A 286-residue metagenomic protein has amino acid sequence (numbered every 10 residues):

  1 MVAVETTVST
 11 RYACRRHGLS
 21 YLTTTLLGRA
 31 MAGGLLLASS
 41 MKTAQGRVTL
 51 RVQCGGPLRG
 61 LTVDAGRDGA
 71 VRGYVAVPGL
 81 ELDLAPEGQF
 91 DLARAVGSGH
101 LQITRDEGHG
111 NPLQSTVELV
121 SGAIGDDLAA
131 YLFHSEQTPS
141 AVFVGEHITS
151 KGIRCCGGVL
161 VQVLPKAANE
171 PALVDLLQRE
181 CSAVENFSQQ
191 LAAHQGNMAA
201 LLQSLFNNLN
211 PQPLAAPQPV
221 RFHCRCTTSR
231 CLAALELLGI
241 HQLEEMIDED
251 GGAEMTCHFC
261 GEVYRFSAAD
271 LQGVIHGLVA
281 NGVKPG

Functional and structural regions predicted by a protein language model:
M1-A215: Interaction interfaces in information-processing and related assembly proteins
E180-G286: Cys/His-clustered metal-coordination modules, chiefly Zn-binding fingers
